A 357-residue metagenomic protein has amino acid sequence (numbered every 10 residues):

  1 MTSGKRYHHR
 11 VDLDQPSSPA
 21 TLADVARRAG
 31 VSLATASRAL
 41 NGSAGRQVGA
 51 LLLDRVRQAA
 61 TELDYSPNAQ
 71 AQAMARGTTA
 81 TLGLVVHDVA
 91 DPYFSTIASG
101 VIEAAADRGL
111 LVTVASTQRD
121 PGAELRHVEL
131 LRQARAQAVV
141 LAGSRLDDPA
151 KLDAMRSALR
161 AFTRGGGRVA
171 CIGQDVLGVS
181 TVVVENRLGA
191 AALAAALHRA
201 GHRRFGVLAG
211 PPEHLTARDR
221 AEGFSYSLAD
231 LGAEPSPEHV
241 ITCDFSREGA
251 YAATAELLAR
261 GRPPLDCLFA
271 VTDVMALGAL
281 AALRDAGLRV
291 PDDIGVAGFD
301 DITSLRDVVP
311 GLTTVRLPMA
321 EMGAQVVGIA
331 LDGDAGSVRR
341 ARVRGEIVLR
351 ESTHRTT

Functional and structural regions predicted by a protein language model:
M1-Q15, E62, E103-R108, R156-T357: Bacterial carbohydrate/catabolite-sensing allosteric modules
M1-T79, T357: N-terminal helix-turn-helix DNA-binding module of bacterial transcription factors
S32, A80, Q137, R203-R204 (+1 more regions): Short acidic/polar active-site loop segments enriched in Thr and Asp
T35-A39, L84, V114-A115, V140-G143 (+2 more regions): Short beta-strands and strand-loop turn motifs
A39-Q47, G143-A158: Short, flexible, glycine-rich and Lys/Arg-enriched loop motifs at helix boundaries that contact anionic partners
G42-S43, D88, Q118-R119, R145-P149 (+1 more regions): Short histidine/acidic/glycine/proline-rich micro-motifs that form metal- and phosphate-coordinating active-site loops
A50-D54, E62-A138, R145, S225 (+1 more regions): Amphipathic helical "hinge" segments at domain boundaries
